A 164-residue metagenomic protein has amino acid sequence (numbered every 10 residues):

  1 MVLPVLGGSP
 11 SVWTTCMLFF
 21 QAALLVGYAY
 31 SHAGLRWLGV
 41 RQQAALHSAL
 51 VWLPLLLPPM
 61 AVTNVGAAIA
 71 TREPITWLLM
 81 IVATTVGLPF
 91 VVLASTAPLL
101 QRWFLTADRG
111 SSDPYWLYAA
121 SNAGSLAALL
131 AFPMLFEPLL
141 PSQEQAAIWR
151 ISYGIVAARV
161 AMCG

Functional and structural regions predicted by a protein language model:
M1-G164: Alpha-helical transmembrane segments of multi-pass membrane proteins
